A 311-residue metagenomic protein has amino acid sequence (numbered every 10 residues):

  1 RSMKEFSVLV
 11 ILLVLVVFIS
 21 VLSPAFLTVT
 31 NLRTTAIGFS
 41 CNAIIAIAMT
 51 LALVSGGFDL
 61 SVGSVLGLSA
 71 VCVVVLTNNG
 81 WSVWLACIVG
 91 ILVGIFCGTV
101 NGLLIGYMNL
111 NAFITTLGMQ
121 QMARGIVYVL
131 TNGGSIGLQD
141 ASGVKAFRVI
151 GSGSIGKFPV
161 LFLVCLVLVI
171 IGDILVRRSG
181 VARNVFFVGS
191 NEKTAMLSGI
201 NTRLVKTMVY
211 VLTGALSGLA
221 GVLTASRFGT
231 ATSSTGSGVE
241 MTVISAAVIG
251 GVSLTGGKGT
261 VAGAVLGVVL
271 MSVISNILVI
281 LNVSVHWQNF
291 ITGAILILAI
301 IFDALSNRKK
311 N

Functional and structural regions predicted by a protein language model:
R1-L15, S190, M196-L204, N276-N311: Cytosolic-side transmembrane-helix boundaries in multi-pass membrane proteins
E5-V10, T35, N42, S64-L68 (+7 more regions): Hydrophobic alpha-helical transmembrane segments
V8-V21, M49, Q120, R124-G125 (+5 more regions): Hydrophobic core segments of alpha-helical transmembrane domains in multi-pass membrane transport and ion-translocation
V14-N79, L103-N109, A247, G251-V261 (+2 more regions): Single transmembrane alpha-helix segments in multi-pass membrane proteins
W81-Q120, L266-G267: Alpha-helical transmembrane segments within multi-pass membrane transporters and channels
S82-C87, F96-N101, I105, S154-A231: Helix-loop-helix "hairpin" substructures at the membrane interface of multi-pass membrane proteins
A112-S179, V205-M208, R227-G236, W287: Transmembrane helix-bundle core of multi-pass membrane transporters and related energy-transducing complexes
Y210-S217, R227-G293: Transmembrane alpha-helical segments in multi-pass inner-membrane proteins
